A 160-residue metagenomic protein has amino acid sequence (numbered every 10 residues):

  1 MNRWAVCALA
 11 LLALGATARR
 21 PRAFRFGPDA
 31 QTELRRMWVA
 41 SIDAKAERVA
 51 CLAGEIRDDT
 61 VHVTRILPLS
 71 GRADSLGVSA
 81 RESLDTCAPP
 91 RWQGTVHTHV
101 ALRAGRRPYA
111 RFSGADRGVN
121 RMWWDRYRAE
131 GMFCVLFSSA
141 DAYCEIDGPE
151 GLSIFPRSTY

Functional and structural regions predicted by a protein language model:
M1-N2, L11-R22: Bacterial Sec-dependent signal peptides at the C-terminal "C-region" and cleavage site
M1-W4, I154: Short, aromatic- and cysteine-enriched interfacial helices/patches that mediate contacts at lipid membranes
V6-A8: Sec-dependent N-terminal signal peptides
T17-W92, V100-Y160: Conserved beta-strand-loop surface patch within small alpha/beta domains used for substrate/adaptor or ligand engagement
